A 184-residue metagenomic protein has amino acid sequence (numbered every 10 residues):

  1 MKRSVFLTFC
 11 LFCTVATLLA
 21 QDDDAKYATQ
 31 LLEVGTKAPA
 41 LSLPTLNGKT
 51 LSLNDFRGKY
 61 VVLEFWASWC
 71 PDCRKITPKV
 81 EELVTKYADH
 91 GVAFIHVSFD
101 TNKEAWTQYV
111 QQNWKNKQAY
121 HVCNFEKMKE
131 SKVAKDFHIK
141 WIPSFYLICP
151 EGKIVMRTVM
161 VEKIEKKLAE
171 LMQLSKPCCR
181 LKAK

Functional and structural regions predicted by a protein language model:
M1-D24: Bacterial Sec-dependent N-terminal signal peptides
L18-A40, N54, E104, Q108-Q111 (+2 more regions): N-proximal helix/coil linker or "cap" segments that precede and/or mark the start of modular domains
L41-V61: A short beta-strand-turn-helix
R57, F65-E82: Conserved redox-active cysteine motifs that mediate thiol-disulfide chemistry, especially di-cysteine Cys-X(1-2)-Cys
R57-K59, D89, N116, I139: Active-site acidic short loop of glycosyltransferases
E64, F94-S98: Short beta-strand segments
T107-I142, Y146-P150: Short, internal strand/loop/helix patches that form the active-site neighborhood or redox-interaction surface
S144-K184: Thiol-/selenol-based redox modules, centered on thioredoxin-like and closely related oxidoreductase domains
